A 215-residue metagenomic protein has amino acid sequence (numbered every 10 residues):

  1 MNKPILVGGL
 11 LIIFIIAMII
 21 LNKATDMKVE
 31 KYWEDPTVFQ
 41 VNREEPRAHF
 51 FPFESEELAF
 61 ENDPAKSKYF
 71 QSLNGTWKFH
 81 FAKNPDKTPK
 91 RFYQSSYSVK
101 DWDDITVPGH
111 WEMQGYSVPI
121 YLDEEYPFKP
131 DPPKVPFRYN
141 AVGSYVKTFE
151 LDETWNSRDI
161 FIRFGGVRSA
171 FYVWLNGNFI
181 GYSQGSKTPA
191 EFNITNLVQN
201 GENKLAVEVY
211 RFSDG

Functional and structural regions predicted by a protein language model:
M1-L11: N-terminal Sec-pathway targeting helices
N2, P85-T88, H110-E112: Short amphipathic alpha-helical segments with coiled-coil-like heptad repeat character
N2-K3, N22-T25: N-terminal export/targeting leaders of redox proteins
I13-L21: Hydrophobic alpha-helical membrane-insertion segments, chiefly the h-region of N-terminal signal peptides
T25-I105: Hydrophobic alpha-helical membrane-insertion signals
K28-Q40, E44, D63-P64, K78-A82 (+3 more regions): Accessory beta-strand-rich segments of carbohydrate-active enzymes
L58-P64, T88-S95, D123-F137, G215: Low-complexity, polar-biased intrinsically disordered regions enriched in Pro/Ser/Thr/Gly
Q94-P130: Aromatic- and Gly/Pro-rich amphipathic surface segment
